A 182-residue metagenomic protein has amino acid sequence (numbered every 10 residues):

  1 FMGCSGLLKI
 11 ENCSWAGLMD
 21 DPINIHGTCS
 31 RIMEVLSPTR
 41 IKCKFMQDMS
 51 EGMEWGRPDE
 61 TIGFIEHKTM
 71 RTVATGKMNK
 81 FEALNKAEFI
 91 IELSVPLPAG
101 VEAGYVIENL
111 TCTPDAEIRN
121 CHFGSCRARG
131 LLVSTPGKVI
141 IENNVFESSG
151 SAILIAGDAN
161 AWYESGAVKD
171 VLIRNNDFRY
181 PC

Functional and structural regions predicted by a protein language model:
F1-G6, W15-A16, I25, E54 (+4 more regions): Low-complexity, polar/charged sequence tracts that form flexible coils or short amphipathic helices and often embed
G6-E11, D21, E60, P114 (+5 more regions): The right-handed parallel beta-helix/beta-solenoid scaffold, focusing on the short coil/turn and N-cap positions
G6-L8, M19-I25, K68, R127-S134 (+2 more regions): Short glycine/acidic-rich loop motifs that flank beta-strands on beta-rich extracellular proteins
R40-G52: Short alpha-helix capping/helix-loop boundary micro-motifs
S50-K86: Ser/Thr/Gly-rich low-complexity blocks that favor extended beta-strand/coil architectures
A74-N120, G124-C126: Small/polar beta-strand repeat architecture
E117, H122-G166: Conserved, compact domain cores that house catalytic/ligand-binding motifs in diverse enzymes and effector modules
